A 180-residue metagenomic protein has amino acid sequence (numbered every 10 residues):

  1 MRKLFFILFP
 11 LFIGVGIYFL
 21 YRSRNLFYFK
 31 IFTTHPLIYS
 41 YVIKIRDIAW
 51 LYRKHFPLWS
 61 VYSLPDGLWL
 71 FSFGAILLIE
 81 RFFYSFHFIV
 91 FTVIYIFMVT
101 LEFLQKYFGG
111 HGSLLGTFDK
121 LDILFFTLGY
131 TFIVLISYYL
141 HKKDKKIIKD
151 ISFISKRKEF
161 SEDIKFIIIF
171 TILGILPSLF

Functional and structural regions predicted by a protein language model:
M1-F180: Bulky hydrophobic segments
